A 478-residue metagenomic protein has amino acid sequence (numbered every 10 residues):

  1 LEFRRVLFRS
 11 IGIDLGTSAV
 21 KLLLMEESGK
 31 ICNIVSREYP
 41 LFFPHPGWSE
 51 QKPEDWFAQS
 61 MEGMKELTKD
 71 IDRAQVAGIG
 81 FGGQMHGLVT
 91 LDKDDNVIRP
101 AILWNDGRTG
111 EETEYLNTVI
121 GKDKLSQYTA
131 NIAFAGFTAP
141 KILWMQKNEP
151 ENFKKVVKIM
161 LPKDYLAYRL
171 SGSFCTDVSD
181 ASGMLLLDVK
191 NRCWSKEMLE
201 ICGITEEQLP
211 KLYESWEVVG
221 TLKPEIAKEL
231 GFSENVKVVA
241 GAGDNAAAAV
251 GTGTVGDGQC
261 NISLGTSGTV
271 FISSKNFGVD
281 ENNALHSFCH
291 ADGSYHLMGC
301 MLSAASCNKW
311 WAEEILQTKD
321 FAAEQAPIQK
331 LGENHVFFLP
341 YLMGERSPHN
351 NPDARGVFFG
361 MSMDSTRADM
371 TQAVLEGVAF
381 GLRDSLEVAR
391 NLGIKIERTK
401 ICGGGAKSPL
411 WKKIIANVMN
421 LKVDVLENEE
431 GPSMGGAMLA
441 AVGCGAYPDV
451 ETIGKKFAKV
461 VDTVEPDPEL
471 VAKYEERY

Functional and structural regions predicted by a protein language model:
L1-L7: Short, small-residue-biased leader/transition segments that mark boundaries at the very start of proteins
F8-S36, F43, A77-T118, E151 (+3 more regions): Glycine/Thr-rich phosphate-binding loops that ligate phosphate moieties of nucleotide and other phosphorylated ligands
T17, L125-G243, N308, P340-M343 (+2 more regions): Gly/Ser/Thr-rich active-site cleft segment
G29, Q51-P53, A77-G83, I102-N105 (+9 more regions): Active-site nucleophile and cofactor-binding loops and adjacent substrate-binding regions of central metabolic enzymes
V35-A74: N-terminal phosphate-binding loop and adjacent alpha-helix
W56, T118-F134, G231-S233, G258-N261 (+1 more regions): A polyampholytic, Gly/Pro-enriched intrinsically disordered region
S60-A77, E149-F153, K196-E206, K228-L230 (+1 more regions): Phosphate/pyrophosphate-binding loops at sites that engage ATP/ADP/AMP, CoA/4′-phosphopantetheine, polyphosphate
F137, L185-D292, S303, K319 (+3 more regions): ATP-dependent carbohydrate kinase catalytic cores
